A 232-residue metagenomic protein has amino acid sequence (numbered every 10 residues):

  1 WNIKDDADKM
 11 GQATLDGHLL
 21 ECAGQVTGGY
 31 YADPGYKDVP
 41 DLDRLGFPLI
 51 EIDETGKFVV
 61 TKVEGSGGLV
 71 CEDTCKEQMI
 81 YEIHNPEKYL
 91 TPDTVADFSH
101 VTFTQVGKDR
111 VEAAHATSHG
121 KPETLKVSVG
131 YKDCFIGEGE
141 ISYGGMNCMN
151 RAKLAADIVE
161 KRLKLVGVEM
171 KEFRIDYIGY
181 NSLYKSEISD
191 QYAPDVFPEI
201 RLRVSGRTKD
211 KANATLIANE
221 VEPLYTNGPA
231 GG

Functional and structural regions predicted by a protein language model:
W1-M10: Divalent-metal (Mg2+/Mn2+/Ca2+)-assisted nucleotide/phosphate chemistry catalytic cores
W1-N2, S66-G67, Q78, D157-E160 (+1 more regions): Short, solvent-exposed amphipathic alpha-helical segments in soluble enzyme and RNA/protein-processing domains
D5-D6, L20-G28, T55, I80-Y89 (+3 more regions): Generic secondary-structure signature for well-ordered alpha-helical cores
M10-G120, K126-I136, E140, R151: A conserved active-site cap/scaffold subdomain adjacent to cofactor or substrate pockets
H119-G232: C-terminal non-catalytic interaction/assembly regions of soluble proteins
